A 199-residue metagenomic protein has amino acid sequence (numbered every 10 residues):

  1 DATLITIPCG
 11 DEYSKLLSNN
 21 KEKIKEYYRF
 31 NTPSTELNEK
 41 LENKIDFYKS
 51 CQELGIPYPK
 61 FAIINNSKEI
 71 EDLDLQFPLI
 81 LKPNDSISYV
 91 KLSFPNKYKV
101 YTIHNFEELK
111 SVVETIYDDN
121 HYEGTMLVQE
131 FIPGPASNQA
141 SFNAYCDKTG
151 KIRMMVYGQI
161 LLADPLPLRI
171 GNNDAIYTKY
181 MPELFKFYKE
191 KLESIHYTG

Functional and structural regions predicted by a protein language model:
D1, I195-G199: Short, intrinsically disordered, charge-balanced linker/junction segments flanking boundaries in proteins
A2-E42, P57-K60: A short, GP-enriched loop/loop-strand-helix hinge that lies immediately N-terminal to, or at the N-terminal rim
C9-D11, N84, F131-I132, G158: Short, well-ordered beta-to-alpha junction loops that form the rim of enzyme active sites and present histidine/acidic
Y13-L17, I70, S137: Short, well-ordered alpha-helical microsegments
S18, L92-S93, A140: Short acidic, glycine/serine/threonine-rich loops at helix termini
N38-L127, K148-T149: Active-site nucleotide/adenylate-binding loops and adjacent lid/helix of ATP-dependent enzymes
P57, Y122-G124, A136-A140, T198-G199: Short, basic and Ser/Thr-rich N-terminal targeting/leader segments
Y98-V100, H104-S111, E130-H196: ATP-dependent carboxylate/phosphate-activation module, predominantly the ATP-grasp catalytic core and closely related
